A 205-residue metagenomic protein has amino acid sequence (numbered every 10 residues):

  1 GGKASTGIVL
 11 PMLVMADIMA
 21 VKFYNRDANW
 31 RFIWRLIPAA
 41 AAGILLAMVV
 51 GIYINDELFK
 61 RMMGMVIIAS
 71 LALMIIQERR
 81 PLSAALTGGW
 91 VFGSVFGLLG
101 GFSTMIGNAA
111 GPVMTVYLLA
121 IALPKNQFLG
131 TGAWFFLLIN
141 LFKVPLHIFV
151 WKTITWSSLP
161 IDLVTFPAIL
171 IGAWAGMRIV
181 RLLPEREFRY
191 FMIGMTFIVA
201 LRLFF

Functional and structural regions predicted by a protein language model:
G1-W34, F96-G101, G111-I169: Small-residue-rich hydrophobic segments that form or flank transmembrane alpha-helices in multi-pass membrane proteins
V14, I18, I37-L45, V49 (+4 more regions): Hydrophobic/small/kink-forming positions within alpha-helical transmembrane segments of polytopic membrane proteins
M19-D27, M62-G88, R178, A200-F205: Transmembrane helix exit motif
A28-M74: Glycine/small-residue-rich loop that forms an oxyanion/phosphate-binding "nest" at active or ligand-binding sites
L46-I52, K60, G101-A109, K143-H147 (+1 more regions): Hydrophobic alpha-helical transmembrane segments in multi-pass integral membrane proteins
A47-I52, V116, M177-R178: Small-residue-mediated transmembrane helix hinge/kink sites in multi-pass secondary transporters
M48-R61, L82, H147-P160: Membrane-interface helix termini and inter-helical loops of multi-pass transporters
W174-M195: Interfacial loop-to-transmembrane junctions
